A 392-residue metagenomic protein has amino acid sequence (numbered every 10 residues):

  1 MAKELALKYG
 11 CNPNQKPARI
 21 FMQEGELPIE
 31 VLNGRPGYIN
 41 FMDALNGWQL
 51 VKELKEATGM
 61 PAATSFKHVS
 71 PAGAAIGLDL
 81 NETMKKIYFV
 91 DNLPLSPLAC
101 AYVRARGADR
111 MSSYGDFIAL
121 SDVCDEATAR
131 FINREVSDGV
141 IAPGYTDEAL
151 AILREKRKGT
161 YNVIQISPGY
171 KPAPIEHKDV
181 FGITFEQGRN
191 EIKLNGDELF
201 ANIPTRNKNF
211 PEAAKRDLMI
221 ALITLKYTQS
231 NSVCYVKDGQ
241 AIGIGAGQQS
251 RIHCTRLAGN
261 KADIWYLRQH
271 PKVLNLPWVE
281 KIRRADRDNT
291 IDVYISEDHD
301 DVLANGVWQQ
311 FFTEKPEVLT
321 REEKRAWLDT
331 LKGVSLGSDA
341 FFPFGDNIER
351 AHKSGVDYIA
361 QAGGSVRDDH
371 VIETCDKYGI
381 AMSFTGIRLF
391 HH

Functional and structural regions predicted by a protein language model:
M1-E198, A214-S232: Active-site loops and adjacent core secondary-structure elements that bind or stabilize anionic groups
Q23-R35, A108-Y114, Q187-K208, A285-V307 (+2 more regions): Gly-rich Lys/Arg/Thr-decorated short loops/hinges at beta-loop-alpha junctions or inter-strand turns that position
E53, Y227, I264-R268, K353 (+1 more regions): Conserved helix-loop functional segments at active or binding sites
A57-S65, V163-I166, S230-K237, L267-W278 (+1 more regions): Flexible, glycine/charged-enriched surface loops at secondary-structure junctions
S70, C124, K237-Q240, F342 (+1 more regions): Active-site-proximal loop/turn and secondary-structure-junction residues that shape catalytic pockets, frequently
A72-M111, I242-F341: Glycine- and Gly-Pro-enriched alpha-helical subdomains that act as flexible, kink-prone "lid/hinge" or packing modules
D116, L120-S121, R134-I164, G169-K171 (+5 more regions): C-terminal binding/interaction regions
P211-E212, R216, I220, K226 (+4 more regions): C-terminal accessory/binding modules appended to enzymatic or scaffolding proteins
